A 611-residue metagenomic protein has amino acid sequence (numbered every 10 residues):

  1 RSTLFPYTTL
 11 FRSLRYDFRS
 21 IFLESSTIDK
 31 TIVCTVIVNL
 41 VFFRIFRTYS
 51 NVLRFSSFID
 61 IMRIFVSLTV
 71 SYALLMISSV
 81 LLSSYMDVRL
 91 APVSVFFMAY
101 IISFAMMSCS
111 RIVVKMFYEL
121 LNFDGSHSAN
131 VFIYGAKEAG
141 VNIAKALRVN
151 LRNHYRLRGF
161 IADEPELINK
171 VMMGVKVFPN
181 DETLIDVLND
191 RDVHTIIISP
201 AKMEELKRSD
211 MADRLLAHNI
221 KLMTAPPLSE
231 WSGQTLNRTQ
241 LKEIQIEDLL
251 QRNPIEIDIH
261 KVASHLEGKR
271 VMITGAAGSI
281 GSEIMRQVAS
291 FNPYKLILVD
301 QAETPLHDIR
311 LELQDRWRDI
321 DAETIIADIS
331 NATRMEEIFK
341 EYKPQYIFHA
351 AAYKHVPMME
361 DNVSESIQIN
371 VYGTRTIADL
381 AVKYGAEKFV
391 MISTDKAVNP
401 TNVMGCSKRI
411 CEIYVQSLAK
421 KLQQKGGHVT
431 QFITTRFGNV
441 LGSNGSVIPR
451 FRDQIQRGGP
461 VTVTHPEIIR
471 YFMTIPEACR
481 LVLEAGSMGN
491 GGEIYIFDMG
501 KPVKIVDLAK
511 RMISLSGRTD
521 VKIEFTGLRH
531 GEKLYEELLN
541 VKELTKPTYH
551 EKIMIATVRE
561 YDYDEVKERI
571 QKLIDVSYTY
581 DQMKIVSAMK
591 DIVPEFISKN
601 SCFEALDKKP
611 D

Functional and structural regions predicted by a protein language model:
T3-L10, G531: Short, small-residue-biased leader/transition segments that mark boundaries at the very start of proteins
T8-H127, V131, Y155, I168-V171 (+4 more regions): Signature of alpha-helical transmembrane segments in polytopic membrane proteins
L14-L23, I32, V114-G233, T304-D308 (+3 more regions): A solvent-exposed beta-alpha-beta segment
D181, R208-R270, V382: Flexible, Lys/Arg-rich cytosolic regulatory linkers and terminal tails that connect or flank
S209-M223, K295-A302, E341, D361-K388: NAD(P)-cofactor binding segment of oxidoreductase domains
G233-Q234, H349, Y353-I413, S417: Conserved Rossmann-fold NAD(P)-dependent oxidoreductase catalytic core, especially the SDR/UDP-sugar
T239-E247, Q251-K343: N-terminal Rossmann/SDR dinucleotide-binding element
E256, K261-A263, K383, S417-D611: Strand-loop microenvironment adjacent to phosphate/nucleotide-handling motifs in alpha/beta enzyme folds
